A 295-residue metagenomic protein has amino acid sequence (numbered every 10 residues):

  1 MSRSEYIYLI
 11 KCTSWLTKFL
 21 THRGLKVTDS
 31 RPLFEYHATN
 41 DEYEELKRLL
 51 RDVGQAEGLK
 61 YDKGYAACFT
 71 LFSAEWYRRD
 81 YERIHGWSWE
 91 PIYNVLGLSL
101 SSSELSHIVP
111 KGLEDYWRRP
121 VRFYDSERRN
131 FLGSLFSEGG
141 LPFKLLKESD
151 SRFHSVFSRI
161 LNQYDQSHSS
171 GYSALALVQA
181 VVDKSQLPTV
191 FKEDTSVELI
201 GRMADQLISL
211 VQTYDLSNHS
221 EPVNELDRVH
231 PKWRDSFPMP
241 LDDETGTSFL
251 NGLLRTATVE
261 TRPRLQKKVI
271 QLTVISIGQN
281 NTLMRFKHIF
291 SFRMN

Functional and structural regions predicted by a protein language model:
S2-N295: Long lumenal/extracellular ectodomains of secretory and single-pass membrane proteins
